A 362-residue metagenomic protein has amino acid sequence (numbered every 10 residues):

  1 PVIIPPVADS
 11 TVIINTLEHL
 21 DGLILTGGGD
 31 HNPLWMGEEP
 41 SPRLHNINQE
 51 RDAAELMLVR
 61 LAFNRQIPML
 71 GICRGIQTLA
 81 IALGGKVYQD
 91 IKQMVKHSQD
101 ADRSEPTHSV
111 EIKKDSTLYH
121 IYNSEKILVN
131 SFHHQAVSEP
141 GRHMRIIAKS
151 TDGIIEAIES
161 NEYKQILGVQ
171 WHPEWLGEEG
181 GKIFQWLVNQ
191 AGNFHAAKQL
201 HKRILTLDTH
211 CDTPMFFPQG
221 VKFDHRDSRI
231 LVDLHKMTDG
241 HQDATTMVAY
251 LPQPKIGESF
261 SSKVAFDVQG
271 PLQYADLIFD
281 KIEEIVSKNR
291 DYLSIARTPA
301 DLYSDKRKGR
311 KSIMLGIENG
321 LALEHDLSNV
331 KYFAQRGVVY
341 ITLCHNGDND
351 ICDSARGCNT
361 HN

Functional and structural regions predicted by a protein language model:
V2-D21, L25, N48-R65, K92-Q199: Amide-donor transfer/coupling interface in amidating biosynthetic enzymes
G22-D30, Q89, V339-N346: Non-cysteine beta-strand/loop elements that form the S-adenosyl-L-methionine
P33-N48: Glycine/threonine-rich flexible loop motifs
E55, T360-N362: Alpha-helix-loop-beta-strand connector modules within alpha/beta enzyme cores
R65-I67, K311: A short helix->loop->beta-strand "cap" motif at the edges of active sites that frequently abuts
G71, G75, A80, G84: Gly/Ala-rich beta-loop-alpha elbow adjacent to hydrolase catalytic centers
A196-T360: N-terminal hydrophobic targeting/anchoring segments and the immediately downstream early-domain regions of hydrolases
